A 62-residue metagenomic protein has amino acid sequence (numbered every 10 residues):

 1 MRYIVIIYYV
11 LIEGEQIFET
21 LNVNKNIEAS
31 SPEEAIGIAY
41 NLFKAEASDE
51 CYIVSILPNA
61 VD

Functional and structural regions predicted by a protein language model:
R2-V10: A short beta-strand micro-motif
V5, N24-E28, C51, V61: Intrinsic disorder/low-complexity detector
E13-Q16, D62: Short, surface-exposed beta-strand/loop "edge" segments at domain boundaries and coil↔beta transitions
Q16-I17, F43: Short, solvent-exposed secondary-structure boundary motifs
I17-P32: A short, exposed loop/beta-hairpin motif centered on an aromatic-Gly-Thr core
G37, N41-D62: Short, mixed-charge low-complexity intrinsically disordered segments
